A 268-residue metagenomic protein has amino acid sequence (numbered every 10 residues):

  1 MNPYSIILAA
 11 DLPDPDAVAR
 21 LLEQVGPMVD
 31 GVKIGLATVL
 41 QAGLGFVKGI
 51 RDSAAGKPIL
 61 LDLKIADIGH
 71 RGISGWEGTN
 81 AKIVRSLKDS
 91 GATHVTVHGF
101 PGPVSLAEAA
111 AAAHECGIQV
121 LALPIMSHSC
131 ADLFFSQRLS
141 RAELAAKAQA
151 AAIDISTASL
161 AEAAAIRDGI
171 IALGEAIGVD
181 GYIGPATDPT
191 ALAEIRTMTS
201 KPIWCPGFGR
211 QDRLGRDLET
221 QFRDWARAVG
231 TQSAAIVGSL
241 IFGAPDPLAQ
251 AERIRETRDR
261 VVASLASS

Functional and structural regions predicted by a protein language model:
M1-L61, I65-E77, D89, K147-A150 (+6 more regions): Conserved N-terminal beta1-alpha1 strand-loop-helix module at the mouth
P3, D67-T190, S200-W204: Conserved anion-binding
Y4-A10, D30-I34, I59-L63, V95-V97 (+4 more regions): Hydrophobic faces of well-ordered beta-strands that scaffold small-molecule active sites in alpha/beta enzyme cores
D16-V18, L40-V47, P103-L106, P189-A193 (+1 more regions): Short, well-ordered alpha-helical microsegments
L44-I65, A111-I125, I195-F208: Alpha-helix-loop-beta-strand connector modules within alpha/beta enzyme cores
G69-I73, A131-L133, D212-Q221, P245-D246: Short, charged, surface-exposed secondary-structure boundary motifs
A186-I236, L240: A C-terminal functional module that forms or caps the active site or interfaces directly with catalytic machinery
